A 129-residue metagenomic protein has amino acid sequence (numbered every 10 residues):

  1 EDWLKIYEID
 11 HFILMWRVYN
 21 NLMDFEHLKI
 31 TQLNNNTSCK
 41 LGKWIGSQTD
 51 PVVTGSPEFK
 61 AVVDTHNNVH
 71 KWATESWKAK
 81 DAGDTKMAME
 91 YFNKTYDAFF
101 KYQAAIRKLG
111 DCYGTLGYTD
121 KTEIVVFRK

Functional and structural regions predicted by a protein language model:
E1-K129: N-terminal membrane-sensor/transducer module of prokaryotic signaling receptors
